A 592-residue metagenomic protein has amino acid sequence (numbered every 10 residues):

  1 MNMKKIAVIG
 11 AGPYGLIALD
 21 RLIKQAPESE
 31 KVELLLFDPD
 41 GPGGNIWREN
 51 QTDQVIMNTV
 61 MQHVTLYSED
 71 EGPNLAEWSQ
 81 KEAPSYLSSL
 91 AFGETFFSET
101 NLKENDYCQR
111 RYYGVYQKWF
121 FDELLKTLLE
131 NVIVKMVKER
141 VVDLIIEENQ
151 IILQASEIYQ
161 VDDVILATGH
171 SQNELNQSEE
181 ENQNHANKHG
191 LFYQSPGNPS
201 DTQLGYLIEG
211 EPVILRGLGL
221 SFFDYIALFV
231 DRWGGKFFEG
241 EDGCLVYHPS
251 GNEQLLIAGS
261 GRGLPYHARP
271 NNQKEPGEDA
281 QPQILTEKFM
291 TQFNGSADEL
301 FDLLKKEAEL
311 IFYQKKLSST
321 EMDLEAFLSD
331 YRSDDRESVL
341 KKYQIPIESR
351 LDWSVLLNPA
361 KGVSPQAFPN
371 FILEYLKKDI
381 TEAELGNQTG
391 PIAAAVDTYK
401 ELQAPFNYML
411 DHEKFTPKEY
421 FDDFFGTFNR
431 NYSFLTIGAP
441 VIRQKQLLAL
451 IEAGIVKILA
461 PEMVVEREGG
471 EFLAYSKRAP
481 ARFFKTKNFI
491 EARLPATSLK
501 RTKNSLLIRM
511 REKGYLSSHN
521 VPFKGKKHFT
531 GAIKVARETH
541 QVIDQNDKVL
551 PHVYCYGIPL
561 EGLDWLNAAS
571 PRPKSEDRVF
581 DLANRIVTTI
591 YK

Functional and structural regions predicted by a protein language model:
M1-R48, T100-T589: Flavin (primarily FAD) cofactor-binding/catalytic cores of flavoenzymes
G12, Q54, N74-A76, T95 (+1 more regions): Compositionally biased, intrinsically disordered low-complexity regions
I23-A26, N50, T59-M61, S68-E71 (+4 more regions): Generic low-complexity, intrinsically disordered sequence content enriched in small uncharged/hydrophobic residues
G41-E69, P270-N271: Conserved N-terminal glycine-rich FAD pyrophosphate-binding loop of Rossmann-like flavoproteins
H63-K118: Conserved N-terminal/central alpha/beta ligand/cofactor-binding core
